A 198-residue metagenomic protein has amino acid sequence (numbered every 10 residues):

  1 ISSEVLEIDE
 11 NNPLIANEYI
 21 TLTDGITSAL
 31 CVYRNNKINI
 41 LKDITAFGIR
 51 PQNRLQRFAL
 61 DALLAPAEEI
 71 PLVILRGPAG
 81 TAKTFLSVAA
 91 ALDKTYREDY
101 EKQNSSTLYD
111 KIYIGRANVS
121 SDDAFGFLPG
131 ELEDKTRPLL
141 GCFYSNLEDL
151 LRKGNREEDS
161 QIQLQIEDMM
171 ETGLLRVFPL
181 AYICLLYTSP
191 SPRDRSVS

Functional and structural regions predicted by a protein language model:
I1-N39: Interdomain "pre-motor" coupling segment immediately N-terminal to P-loop NTPase/helicase cores
R50-A62: N-terminal pre-P-loop "Q-motif" helix
E68-V73: Pre-Walker A (Motif I) flank of P-loop NTPase domains
L75-A82: Walker A/P-loop nucleotide-binding motif
L86: Hydrophobic positions on the alpha1 helix immediately C-terminal to the Walker A/P-loop
L92-Q163: Conserved P-loop
M169-T172, Y182-L186: Short basic/glycine-enriched coil/helix segment immediately N-terminal to the Walker B
Y187-D194: Conserved small/polar residues in nucleotide/adenosyl-binding loops
